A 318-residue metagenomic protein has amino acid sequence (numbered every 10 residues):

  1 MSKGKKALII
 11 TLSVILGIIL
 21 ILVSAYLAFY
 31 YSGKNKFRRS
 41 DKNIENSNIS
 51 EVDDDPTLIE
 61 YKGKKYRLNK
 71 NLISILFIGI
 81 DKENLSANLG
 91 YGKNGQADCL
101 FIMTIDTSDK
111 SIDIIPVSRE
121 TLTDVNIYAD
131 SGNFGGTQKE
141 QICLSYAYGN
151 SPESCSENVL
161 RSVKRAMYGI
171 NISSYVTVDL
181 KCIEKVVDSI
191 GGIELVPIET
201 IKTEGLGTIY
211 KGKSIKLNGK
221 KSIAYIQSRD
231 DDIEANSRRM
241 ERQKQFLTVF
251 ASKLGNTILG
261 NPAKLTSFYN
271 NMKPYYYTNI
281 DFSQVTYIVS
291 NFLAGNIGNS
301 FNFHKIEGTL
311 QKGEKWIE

Functional and structural regions predicted by a protein language model:
G4-G17, L22-E318: Non-catalytic, solvent-exposed segments at the cell envelope interface
